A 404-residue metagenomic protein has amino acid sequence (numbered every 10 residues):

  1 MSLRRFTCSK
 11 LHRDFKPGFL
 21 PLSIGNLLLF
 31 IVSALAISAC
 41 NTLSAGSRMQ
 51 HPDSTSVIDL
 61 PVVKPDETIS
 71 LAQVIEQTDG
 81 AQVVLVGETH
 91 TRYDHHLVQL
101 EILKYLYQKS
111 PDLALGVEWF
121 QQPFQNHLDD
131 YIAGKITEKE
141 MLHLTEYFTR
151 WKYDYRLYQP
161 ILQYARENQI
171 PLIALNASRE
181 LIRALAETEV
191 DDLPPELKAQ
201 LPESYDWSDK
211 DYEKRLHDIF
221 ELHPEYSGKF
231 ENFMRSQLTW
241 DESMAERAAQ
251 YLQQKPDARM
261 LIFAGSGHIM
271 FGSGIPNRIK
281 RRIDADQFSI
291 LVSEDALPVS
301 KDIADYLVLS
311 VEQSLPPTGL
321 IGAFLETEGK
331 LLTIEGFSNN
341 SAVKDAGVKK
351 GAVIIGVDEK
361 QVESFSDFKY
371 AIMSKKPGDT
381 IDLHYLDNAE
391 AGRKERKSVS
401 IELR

Functional and structural regions predicted by a protein language model:
M1-P21: N-terminal secretory signal peptides that target proteins for export/translocation
P21-S38: Bacterial N-terminal signal peptides
V32, C40-A81: N- or domain-start disorder-to-order transition segments that initiate the globular core
D66-E67, L71-Y107: Zymogen propeptides
K109, N126-A249, Q253: A substrate-binding/cap region within the structured catalytic cores of diverse enzymes
V299-N339, S374, S398-R404: PDZ/PDZ-like peptide-tail recognition elements
V343-F365: Conserved PDZ fold ligand-binding element
K349, I355, Y370-R404: PDZ-domain C-terminal substructure recognizer with occasional recognition of PDZ-binding tails
